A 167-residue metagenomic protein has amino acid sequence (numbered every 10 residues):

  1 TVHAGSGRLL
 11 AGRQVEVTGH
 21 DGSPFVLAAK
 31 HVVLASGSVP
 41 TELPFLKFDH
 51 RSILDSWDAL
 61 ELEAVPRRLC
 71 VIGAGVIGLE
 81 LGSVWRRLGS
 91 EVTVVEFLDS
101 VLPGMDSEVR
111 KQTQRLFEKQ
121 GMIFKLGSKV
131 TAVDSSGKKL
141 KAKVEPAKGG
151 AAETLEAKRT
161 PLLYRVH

Functional and structural regions predicted by a protein language model:
T1, L60-E61, P66-C70, V76-E153: Rossmann-like dinucleotide-binding cores of NAD(P)H-dependent redox enzymes
T1-I72, K143-H167: FAD-binding core/adjacent interface of flavoenzyme oxidoreductases
